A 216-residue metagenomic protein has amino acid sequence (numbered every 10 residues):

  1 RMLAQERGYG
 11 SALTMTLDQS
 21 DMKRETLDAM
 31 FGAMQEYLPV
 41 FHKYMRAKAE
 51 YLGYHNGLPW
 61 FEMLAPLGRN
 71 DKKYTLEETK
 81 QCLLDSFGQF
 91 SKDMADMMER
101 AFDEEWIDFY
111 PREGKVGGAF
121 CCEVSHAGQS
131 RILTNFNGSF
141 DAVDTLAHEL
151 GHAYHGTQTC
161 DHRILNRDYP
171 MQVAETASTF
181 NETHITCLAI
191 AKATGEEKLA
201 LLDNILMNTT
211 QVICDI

Functional and structural regions predicted by a protein language model:
R1-I216: Cation-handling catalytic/transport regions enriched in His/Asp/Glu
